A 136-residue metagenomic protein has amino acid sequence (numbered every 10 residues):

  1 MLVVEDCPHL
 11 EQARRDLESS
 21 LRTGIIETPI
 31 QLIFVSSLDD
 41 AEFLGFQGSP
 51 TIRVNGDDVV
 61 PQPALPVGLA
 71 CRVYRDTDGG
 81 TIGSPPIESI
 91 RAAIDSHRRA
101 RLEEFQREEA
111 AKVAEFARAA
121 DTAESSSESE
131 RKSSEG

Functional and structural regions predicted by a protein language model:
L2-Q47, T51-G136: Non-globular targeting/processing and membrane-anchoring segments
